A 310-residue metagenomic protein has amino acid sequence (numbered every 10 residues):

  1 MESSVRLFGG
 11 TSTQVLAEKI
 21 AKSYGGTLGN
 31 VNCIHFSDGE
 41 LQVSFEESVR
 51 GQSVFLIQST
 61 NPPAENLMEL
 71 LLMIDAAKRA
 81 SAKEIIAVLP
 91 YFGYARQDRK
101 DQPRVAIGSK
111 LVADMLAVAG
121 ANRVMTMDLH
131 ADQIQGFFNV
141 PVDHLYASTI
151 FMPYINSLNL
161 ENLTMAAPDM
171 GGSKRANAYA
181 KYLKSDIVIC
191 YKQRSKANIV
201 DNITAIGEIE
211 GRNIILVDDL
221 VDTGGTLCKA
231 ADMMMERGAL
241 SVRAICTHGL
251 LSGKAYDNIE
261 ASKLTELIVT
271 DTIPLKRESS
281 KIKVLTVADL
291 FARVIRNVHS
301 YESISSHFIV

Functional and structural regions predicted by a protein language model:
M1-V310: PRPP-associated nucleotide enzymes
